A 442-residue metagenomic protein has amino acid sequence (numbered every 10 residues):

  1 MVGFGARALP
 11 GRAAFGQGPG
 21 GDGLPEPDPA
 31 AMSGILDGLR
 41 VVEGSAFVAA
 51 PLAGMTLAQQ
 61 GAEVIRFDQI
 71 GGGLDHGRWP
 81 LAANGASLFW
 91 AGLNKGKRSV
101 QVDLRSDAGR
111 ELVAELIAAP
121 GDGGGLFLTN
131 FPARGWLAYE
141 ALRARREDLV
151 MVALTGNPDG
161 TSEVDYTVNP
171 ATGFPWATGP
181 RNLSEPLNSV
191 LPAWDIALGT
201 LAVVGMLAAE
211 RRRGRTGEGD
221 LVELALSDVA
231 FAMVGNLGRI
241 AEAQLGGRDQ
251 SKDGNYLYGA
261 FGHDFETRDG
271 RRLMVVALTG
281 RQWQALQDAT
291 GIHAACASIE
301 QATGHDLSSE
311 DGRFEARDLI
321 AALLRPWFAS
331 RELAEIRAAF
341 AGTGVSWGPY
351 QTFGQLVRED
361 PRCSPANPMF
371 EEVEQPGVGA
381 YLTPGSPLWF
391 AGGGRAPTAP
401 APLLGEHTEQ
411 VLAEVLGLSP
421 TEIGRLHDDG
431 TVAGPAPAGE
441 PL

Functional and structural regions predicted by a protein language model:
F4, P10-R215, L403, E409-L442: N-terminal helix-loop segment corresponding to the beta1-alpha1 unit of nucleotide/adenylate-binding folds
L183-P192, G214-A230, D253-G254, A302-D306: Conserved Rossmann-fold dehydrogenase catalytic segment
L187-A197, L221, K252-D253, A260-G262 (+3 more regions): A short glycine-threonine-serine/GTX helix/turn-capping micro-motif
P192-L207, L226-N236, M274, L278 (+1 more regions): Mid-domain beta-loop-alpha active-site segment that forms a flexible, acidic cofactor/metal-binding surface
G199-G219, N236-A243, Q287-I299: Oxidoreductase and adenylate-handling cofactor-binding alpha/beta cores
F261-T343, W347: Aromatic-enriched alpha-helical interface/lid elements that frame and gate functional surfaces
A341-A396: A glycine-rich dinucleotide-binding beta-alpha-beta segment and adjacent secondary-structure elements that constitute
P376-R425: Flexible, small-/acidic-enriched active-site or ligand-binding loops
